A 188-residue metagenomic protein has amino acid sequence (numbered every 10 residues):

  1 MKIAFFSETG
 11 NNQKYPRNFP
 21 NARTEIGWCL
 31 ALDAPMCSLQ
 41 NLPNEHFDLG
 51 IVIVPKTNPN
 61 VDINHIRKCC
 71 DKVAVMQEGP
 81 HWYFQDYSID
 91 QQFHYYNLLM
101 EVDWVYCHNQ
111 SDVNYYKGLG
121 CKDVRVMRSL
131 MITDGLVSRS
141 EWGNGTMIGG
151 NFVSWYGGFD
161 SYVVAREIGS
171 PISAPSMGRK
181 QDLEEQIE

Functional and structural regions predicted by a protein language model:
M1-K72, Y95, W104, D112-Y115: N-terminal pre-catalytic "stem/leader" segment of glycosyltransferase-like enzymes
F6-G10, V52-T57, Q77-P80, H108-Q110 (+2 more regions): Structural motif
Y15-R17, I132-Q186: Conserved catalytic-core segment of nucleotide-activated headgroup transferases in glycan assembly
N60-I66, H94, Y115-L119, S138 (+2 more regions): A short acidic, amphipathic alpha-helical/loop segment
K72-V73, V105, V124, I172: Hydrophobic/aromatic residues located in beta-strands of well-ordered beta-sheets within soluble catalytic
A74-I89: A short, histidine- and acid-enriched strand-loop-helix "catalytic/donor-clamping" loop that lines the nucleotide-sugar
S88-V105, L183-I187: Membrane-proximal helix-turn-helix segments that form the acceptor-binding/catalytic region of lipid-linked
D103-N114, C121-L136: Donor nucleotide-sugar binding/catalytic pocket of nucleotide-sugar-dependent glycosyltransferases
